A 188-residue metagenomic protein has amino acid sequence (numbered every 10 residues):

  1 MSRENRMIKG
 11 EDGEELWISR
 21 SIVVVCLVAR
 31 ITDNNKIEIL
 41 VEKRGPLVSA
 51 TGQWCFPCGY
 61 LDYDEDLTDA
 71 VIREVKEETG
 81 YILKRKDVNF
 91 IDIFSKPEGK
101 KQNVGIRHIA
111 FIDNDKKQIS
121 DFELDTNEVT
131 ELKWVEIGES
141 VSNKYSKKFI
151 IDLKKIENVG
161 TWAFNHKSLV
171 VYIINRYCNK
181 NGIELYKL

Functional and structural regions predicted by a protein language model:
M1-N34: Acidic, metal-coordinating catalytic segment for phosphate/diphosphate chemistry, firing primarily on the Nudix
I22-V24, V104-I106, T130: Change "...and in nucleic-acid phosphodiester-cleaving endonucleases..." to "...and in nucleic-acid processing enzymes
V28-R30, K43, F111-I112, E136: Residue-level signal for short segments within beta-strands and strand-turn junctions of well-structured beta-sheet
I31-E38, S49-A50, K100-Q102, K117: Short, solvent-exposed loop/turn segments that connect beta-strands within catalytic domains and beta-strand-rich
K36-E77: Conserved Nudix-box catalytic region and its N-terminal flanking loop in Nudix hydrolases and closely related
T51-Q53, D125-L188: Nudix hydrolase/Nudix homology domain
L61, F94, I112, V129 (+1 more regions): Hydrophobic pocket-lining residues within nucleotide cofactor-binding pockets
G80-D121: Active-site segment of metal-dependent pyrophosphate-handling enzymes, primarily the Nudix hydrolase catalytic core
